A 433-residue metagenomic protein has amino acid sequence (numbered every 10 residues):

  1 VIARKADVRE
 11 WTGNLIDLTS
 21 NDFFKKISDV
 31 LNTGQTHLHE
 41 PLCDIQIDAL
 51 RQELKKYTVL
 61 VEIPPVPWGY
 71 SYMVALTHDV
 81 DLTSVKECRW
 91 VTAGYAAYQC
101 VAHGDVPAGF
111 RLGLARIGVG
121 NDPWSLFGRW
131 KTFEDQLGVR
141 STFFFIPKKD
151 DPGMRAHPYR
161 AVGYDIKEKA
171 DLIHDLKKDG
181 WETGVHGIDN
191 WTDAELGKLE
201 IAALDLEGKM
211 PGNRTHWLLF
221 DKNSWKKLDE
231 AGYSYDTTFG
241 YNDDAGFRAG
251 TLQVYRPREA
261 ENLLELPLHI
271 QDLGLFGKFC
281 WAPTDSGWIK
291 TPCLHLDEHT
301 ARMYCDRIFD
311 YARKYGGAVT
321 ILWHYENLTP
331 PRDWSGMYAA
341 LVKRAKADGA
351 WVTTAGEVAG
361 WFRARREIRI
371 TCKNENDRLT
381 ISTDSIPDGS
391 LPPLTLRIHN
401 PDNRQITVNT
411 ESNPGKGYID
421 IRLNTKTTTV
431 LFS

Functional and structural regions predicted by a protein language model:
V1-A161, A260-S433: Terminal accessory/targeting
H78, G184-H186, N213-R214, T353: Active-site neighborhood of phospho(di)ester-bond hydrolases with catalytic His/Asp-centered motifs
L126-G128, V162-H174, D243-E261, A301-I308: Alpha-helical scaffolding within the catalytic cores of extracellular/periplasmic polymer-degrading hydrolases
K131, A170-H174, I201, W225 (+2 more regions): Short amphipathic alpha-helical segments and helix-helix/interface helices
S141, T183, G208-M210, Y235 (+1 more regions): Residue-level detector of short coil/turn "hinge" positions at structural boundaries
P158-A161, D179-A194: Glycine-rich phosphate-binding "P-loop"
D165, I188-E265, G277, L328-M337 (+1 more regions): Catalytic domains of cell-wall/extracellular-matrix polysaccharide-remodeling enzymes, centered on de-N-acetylation
K178-T183, L204-P211, A318: Short, surface-exposed connector motifs at secondary-structure boundaries
